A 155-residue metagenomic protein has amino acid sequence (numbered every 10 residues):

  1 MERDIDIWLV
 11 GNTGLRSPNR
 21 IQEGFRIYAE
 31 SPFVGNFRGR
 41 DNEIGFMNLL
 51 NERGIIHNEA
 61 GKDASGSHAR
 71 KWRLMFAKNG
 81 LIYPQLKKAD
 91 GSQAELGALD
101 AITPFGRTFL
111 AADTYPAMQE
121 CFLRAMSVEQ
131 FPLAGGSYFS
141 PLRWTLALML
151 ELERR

Functional and structural regions predicted by a protein language model:
M1-R155: Donor-sugar nucleotide-binding helix/loop cap in glycosyltransferases
